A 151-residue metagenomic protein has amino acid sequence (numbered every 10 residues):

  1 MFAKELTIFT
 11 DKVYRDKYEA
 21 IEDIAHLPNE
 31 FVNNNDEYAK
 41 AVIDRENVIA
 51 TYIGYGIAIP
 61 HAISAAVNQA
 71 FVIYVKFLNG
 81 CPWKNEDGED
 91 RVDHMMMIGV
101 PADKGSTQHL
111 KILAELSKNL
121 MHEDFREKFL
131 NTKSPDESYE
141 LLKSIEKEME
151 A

Functional and structural regions predicted by a protein language model:
M1-A151: Cytosolic covalent-transfer regions centered on His/Cys nucleophiles that carry phosphoryl or persulfide groups
